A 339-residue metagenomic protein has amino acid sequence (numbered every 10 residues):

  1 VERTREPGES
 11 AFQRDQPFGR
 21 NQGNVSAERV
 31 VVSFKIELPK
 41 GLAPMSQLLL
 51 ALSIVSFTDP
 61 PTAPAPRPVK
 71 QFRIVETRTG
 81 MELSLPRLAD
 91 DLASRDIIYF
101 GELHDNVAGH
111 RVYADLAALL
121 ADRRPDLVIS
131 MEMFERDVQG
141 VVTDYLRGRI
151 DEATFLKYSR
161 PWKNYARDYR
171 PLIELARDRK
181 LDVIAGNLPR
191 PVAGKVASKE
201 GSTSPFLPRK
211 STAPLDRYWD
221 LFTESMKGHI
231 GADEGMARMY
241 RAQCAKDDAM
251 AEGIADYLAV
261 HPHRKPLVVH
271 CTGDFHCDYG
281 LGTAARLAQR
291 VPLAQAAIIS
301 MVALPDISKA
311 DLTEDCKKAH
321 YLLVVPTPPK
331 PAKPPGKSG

Functional and structural regions predicted by a protein language model:
A43-A51: Sec-dependent signal peptide recognition, specifically the positively charged N-region followed immediately by
F57-R95: N- or domain-start disorder-to-order transition segments that initiate the globular core
G80-M81, L85-A121: Zymogen propeptides
N106-V112, V128, R136-V141: Membrane-embedded segments
R123-V128, Q139-P262: A substrate-binding/cap region within the structured catalytic cores of diverse enzymes
V128-F134, I298-M301: Short internal beta-strands
A249, L258, P262, P266 (+1 more regions): C-terminal regions of proteins
